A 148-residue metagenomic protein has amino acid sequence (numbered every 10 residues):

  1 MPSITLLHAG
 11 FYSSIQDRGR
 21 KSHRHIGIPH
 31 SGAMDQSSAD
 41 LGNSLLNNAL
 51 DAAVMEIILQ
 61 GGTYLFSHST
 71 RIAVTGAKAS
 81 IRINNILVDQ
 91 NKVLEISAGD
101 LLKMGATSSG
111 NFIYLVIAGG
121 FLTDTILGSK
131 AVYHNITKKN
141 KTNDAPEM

Functional and structural regions predicted by a protein language model:
M1-M148: Conserved "landmark" site that anchors the functional core of diverse proteins
